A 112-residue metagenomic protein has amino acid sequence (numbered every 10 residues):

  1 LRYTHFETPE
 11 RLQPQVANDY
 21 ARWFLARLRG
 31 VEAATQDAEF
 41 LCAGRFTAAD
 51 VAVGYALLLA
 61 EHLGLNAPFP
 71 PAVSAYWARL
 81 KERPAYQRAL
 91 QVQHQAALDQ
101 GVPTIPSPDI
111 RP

Functional and structural regions predicted by a protein language model:
L1-A38, E61, L98-V102: Conserved C-terminal alpha-helical bundle
L1-R2, L90-Q93: Short coil/turn segments at secondary-structure boundaries
D37, L41, N66, Y86-Q87 (+1 more regions): A general structural signal for well-ordered secondary-structure junctions
L41-F69, S74-L80, L90: GST superfamily/GST-like fold recognition
R83: C-terminal active-site-capping segments
Q93-P112: Acidic/histidine-enriched, glycine/proline-rich intrinsically disordered or flexible terminal extensions
